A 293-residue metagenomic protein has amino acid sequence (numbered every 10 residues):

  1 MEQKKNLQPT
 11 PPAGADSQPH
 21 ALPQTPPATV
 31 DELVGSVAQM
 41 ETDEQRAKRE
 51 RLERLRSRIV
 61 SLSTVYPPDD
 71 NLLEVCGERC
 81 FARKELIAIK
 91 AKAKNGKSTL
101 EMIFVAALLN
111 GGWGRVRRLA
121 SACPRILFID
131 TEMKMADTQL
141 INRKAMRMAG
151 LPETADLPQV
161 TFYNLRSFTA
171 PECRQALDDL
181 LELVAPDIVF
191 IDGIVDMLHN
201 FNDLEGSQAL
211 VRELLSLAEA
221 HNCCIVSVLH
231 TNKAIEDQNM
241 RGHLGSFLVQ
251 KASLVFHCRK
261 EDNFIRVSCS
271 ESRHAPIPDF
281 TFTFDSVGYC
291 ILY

Functional and structural regions predicted by a protein language model:
M1-P12, D16-R49, E182-A185, A220 (+1 more regions): C-terminal regions of RecA-like/P-loop NTPase motor modules
E44-A145, E182: The Walker A/P-loop phosphate-binding site
S61-T64, G150-L151, I277-P278: Proline-centered turn/helix-capping motifs that create local helix->coil transitions or kinks
F81, R118-A122, P152-A155, L181-L183 (+2 more regions): Conserved catalytic network of the ASCE P-loop NTPase/AAA+ motor domain
L86-A88, R125, D187-I188, C224-V226: Residue-level preference for the first positions of well-ordered beta-strands
A88-I89, K94, S98-T99, E205-L292: Phosphate-binding/switch region of NTP-binding enzymes
A107-G111, A145-M148, M197-N200, L217 (+2 more regions): Conserved, well-folded catalytic cores of nucleic-acid-processing and energy-transducing macromolecular machines
A120-A209, K260: Conserved inter-motif catalytic segment of the P-loop NTP-binding fold
